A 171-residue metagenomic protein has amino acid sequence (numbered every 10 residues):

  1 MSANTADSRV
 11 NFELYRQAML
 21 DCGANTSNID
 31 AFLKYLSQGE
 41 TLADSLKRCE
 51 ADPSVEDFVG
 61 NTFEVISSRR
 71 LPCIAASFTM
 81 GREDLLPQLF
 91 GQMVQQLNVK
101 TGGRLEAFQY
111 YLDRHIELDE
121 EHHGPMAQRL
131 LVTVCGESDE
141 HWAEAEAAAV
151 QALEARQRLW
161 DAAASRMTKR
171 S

Functional and structural regions predicted by a protein language model:
M1-S171: Non-heme di-metal
